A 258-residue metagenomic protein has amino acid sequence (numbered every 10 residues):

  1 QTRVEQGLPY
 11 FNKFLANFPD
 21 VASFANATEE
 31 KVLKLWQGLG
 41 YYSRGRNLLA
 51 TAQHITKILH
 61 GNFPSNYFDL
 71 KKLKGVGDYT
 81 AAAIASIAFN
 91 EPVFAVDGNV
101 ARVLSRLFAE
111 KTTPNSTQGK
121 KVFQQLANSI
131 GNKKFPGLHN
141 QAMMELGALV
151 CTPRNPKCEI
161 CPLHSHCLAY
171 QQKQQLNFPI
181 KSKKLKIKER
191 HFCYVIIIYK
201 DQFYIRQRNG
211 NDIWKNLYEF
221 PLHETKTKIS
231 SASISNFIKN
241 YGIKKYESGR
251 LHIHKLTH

Functional and structural regions predicted by a protein language model:
Q1-E159, L163-L176: Catalytic cores of DNA base-excision repair glycosylases
E145-H258: Intrinsically disordered, low-complexity, charged terminal extensions of DNA damage-control enzymes
